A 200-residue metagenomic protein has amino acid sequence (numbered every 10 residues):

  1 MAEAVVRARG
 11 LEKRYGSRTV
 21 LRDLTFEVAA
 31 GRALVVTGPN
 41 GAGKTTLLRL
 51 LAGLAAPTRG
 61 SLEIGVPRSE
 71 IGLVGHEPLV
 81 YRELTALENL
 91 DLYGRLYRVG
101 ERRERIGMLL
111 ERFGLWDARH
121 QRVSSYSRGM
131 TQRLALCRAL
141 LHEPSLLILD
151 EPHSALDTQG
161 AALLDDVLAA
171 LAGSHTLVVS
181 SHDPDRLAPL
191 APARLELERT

Functional and structural regions predicted by a protein language model:
V6, L21-D23: Conserved structural motif at the start of ABC-family nucleotide-binding domains
T37-P39: The feature captures the beta-strand-to-loop junction immediately N-terminal to the Walker
A52: Helix-to-loop junction immediately C-terminal to a conserved catalytic motif
D91, E101-A118: Conserved ABC ATPase "signature" region
L136: Hydrophobic anchor residue at the start of the ABC signature
L147-E151: Catalytic Walker B motif of ABC-type/P-loop ATPase nucleotide-binding domains
